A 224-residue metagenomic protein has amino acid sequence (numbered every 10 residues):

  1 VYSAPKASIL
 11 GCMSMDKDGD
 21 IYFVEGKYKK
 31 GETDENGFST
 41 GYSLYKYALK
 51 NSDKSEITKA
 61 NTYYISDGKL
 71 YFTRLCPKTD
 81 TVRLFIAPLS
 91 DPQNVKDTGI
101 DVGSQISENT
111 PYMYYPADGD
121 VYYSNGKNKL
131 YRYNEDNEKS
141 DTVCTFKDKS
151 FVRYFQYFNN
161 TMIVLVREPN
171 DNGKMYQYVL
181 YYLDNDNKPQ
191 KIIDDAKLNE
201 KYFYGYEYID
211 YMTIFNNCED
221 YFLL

Functional and structural regions predicted by a protein language model:
V1-A4, S52-I57, V95-Q105, K139-T145 (+1 more regions): A short beta-strand motif characteristic of beta-propeller blades
A7-D16, T58-K69, S104-D118, D148-N159 (+1 more regions): Repeated scaffold domains used in trafficking and secretory/extracellular systems, primarily beta-propellers
K17, T40, S66, D80 (+6 more regions): Short loop/turn segments that connect beta-strands within the blades of beta-propeller domains, predominantly WD40
D20, S43, K69-L70, D120 (+2 more regions): Generic structural signal for coil-to-beta-strand starts
Y22-E25, Y71-R74, Y122-S124, I163-V166 (+1 more regions): Residue position within the beta-strands of beta-propeller blades
K29-Y45, K78-P88, N125-R132, D171-Y181 (+1 more regions): Structural motif
Y45-D53, Y64-K69, Y133-N137, F155-N159 (+2 more regions): Flexible "stalk/tail and boundary" regions
Y47-S52, P88-P92, N134-E138, L183-N187: Short loop/turn segments that connect beta-strands within beta-propeller blades
